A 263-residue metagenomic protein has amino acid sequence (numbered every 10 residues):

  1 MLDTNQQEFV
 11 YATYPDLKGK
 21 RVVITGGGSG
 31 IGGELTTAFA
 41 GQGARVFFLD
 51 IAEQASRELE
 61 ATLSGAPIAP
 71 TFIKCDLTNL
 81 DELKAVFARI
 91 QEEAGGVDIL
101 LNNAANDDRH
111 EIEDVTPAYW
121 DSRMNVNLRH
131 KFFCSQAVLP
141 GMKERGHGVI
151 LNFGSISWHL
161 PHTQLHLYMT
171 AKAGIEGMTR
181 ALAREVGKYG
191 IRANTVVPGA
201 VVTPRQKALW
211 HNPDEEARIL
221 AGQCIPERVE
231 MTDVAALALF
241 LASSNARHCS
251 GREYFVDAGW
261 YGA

Functional and structural regions predicted by a protein language model:
L2-T13, L160, L239, S250-A263: Short C-terminal tail/terminal secondary-structure segment of NAD(P)H-dependent dehydrogenase/reductase domains
D16-F47: Canonical Rossmann dinucleotide-binding motif of NAD(H)/NADP(H)-dependent dehydrogenases/reductases, specifically
D107, V115, P161-M169, A181: Active-site loop-to-helix junction immediately N-terminal to the catalytic Tyr of the SDR YXXXK motif in Rossmann-fold
E111-I112, T116-M124, E216-I219: Substrate-binding pocket helix/loop in short-chain dehydrogenase/reductase
F132, H147, R192, R228-V256 (+1 more regions): C-terminal substrate-recognition "lid" of short-chain dehydrogenase/reductases
S135, A171, T179: Active-site helix of classical SDR
P140, R184-K188, R247: Alpha-helical segment proximal to the catalytic Tyr-Lys
